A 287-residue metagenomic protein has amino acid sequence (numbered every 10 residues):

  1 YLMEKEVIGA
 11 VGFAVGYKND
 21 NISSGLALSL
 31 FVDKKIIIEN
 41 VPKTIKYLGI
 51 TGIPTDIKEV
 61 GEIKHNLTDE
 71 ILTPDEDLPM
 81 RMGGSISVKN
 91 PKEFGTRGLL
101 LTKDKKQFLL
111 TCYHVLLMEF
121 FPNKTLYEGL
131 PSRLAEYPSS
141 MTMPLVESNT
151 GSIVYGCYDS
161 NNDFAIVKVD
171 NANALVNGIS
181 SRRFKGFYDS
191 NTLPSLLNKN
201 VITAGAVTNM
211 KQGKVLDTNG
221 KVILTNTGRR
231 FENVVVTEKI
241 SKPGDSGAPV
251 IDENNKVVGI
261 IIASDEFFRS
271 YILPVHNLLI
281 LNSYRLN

Functional and structural regions predicted by a protein language model:
Y1-L100, S140-T142, I153-Y155, V275-N277 (+1 more regions): Noncatalytic regulatory segments and standalone regulatory/sensor domains
S24-L28, K106-T111, V257-G259, S270-I272: Short, well-ordered strand-loop elements centered on a beta-strand within folded domains, enriched for acidic residues
G61, N198, S264-E266: Short C-terminal domain-edge/linker segments immediately following a structured domain
T73-R229, E238, I251-N254, I262 (+1 more regions): Serine endopeptidase catalytic core focused on the charge-relay Asp
N233-S241: A conserved acidic, glycine/proline-rich C-terminal tail/linker
K242-S246: Short, small/polar residue-rich loop motifs at catalytic or cofactor-binding pockets
I251-N287: C-terminal subregion of chymotrypsin/trypsin-like serine protease catalytic domains
